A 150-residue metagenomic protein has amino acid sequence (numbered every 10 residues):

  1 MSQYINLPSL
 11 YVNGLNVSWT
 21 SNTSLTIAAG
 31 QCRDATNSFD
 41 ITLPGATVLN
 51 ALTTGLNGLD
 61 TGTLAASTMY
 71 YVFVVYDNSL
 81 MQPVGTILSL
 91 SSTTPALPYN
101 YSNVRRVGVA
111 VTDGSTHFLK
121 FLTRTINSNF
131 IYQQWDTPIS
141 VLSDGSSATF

Functional and structural regions predicted by a protein language model:
M1-A66, N103-R106, V111-F150: Glycine-rich, flexible loop motifs
C32, V48, S79-M81, S92-T93: Generic "edge-of-domain/loop-turn" microfeature
L64-G85: Elongated alpha-helical scaffolds
V84-T116: Aromatic sugar-binding interfaces of carbohydrate-active proteins
